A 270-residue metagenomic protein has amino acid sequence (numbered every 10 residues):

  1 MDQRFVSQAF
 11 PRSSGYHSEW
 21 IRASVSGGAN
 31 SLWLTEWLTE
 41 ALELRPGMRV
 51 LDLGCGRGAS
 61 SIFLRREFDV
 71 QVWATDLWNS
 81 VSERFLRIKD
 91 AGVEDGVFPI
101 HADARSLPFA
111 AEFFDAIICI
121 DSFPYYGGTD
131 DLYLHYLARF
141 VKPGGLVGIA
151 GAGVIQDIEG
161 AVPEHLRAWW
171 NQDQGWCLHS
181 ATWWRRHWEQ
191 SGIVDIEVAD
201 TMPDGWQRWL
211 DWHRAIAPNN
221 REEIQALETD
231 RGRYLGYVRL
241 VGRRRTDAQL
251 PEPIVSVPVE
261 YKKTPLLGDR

Functional and structural regions predicted by a protein language model:
A29-P46: Conserved alpha-helix/loop element of class I SAM-dependent methyltransferases that forms part of the SAM/SAH-binding
L51, R57-S106: Class I SAM-dependent methyltransferase SAM/SAH-binding core
R105-I117: A short acidic, Gly/Pro-enriched loop at the edge of an enzyme's catalytic core that lines a small-molecule cofactor
A116-T129: A short SAM/SAH-binding and catalytic strip from SAM-dependent methyltransferases
D131-L146: A short glycine-rich, Lys/Arg-flanked "PGG" loop and its adjoining helix->strand segment in the class I
A152-G175: Short, glycine-/aromatic-enriched active-site segment of Class I SAM-dependent methyltransferases
V194-N220: Conserved catalytic loop of SAM-dependent methyltransferase domains
E222-R270: C-terminal lobe and adjacent flexible extensions of AdoMet/dcAdoMet transferase-like proteins
